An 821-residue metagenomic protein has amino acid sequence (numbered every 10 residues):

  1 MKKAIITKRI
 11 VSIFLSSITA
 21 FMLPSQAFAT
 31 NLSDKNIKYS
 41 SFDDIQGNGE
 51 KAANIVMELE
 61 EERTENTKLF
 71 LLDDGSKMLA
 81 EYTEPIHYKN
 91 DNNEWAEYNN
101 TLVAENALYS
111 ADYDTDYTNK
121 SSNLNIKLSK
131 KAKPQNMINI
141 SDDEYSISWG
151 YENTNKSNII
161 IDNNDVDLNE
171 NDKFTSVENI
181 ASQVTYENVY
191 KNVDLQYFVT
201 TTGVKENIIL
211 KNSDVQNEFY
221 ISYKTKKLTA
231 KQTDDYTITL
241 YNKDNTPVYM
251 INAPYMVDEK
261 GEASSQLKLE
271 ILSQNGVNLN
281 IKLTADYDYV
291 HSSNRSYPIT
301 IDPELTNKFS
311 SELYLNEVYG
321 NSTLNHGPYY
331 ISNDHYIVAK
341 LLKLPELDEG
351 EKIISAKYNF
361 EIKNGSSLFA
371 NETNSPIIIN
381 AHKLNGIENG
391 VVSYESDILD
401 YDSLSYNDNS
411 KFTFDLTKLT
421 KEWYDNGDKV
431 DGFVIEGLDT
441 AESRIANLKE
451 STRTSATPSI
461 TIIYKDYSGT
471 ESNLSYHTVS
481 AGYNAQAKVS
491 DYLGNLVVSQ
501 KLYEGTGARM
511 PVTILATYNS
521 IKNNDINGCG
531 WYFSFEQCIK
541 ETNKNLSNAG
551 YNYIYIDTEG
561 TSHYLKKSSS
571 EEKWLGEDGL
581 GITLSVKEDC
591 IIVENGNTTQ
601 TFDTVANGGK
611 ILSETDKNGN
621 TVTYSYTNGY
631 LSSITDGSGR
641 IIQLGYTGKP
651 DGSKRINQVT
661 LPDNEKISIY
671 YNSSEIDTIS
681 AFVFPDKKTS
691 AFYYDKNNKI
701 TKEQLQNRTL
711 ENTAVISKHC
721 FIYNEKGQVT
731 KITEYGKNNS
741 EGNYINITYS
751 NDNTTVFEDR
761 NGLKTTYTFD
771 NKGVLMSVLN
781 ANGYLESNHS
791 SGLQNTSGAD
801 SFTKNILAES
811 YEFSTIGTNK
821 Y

Functional and structural regions predicted by a protein language model:
M1, I5-F14, I18, F28-A96 (+9 more regions): Intrinsically disordered, low-complexity segments enriched in small residues
N31-K308, G427, R453-T454: Residues that cap or anchor secondary-structure elements
T200-L210, Y314-S367, V497: A short beta-strand-loop element at or near the start of a globular domain
I208, F219, I301, L342-L344 (+12 more regions): Residue-level detector of buried hydrophobic side-chain packing in well-ordered secondary-structure elements
S273-V277, N333, S403-S410: Short proline/glycine- and polar residue-rich coil/turn motifs
P328, K421-S468: Proprotein-processing/basic-patch segments
N364-K429: Beta-strand-rich interaction/scaffold domains
Q500, I514, S520-K522, C529 (+1 more regions): Extended charged/polar low-complexity repeat regions
